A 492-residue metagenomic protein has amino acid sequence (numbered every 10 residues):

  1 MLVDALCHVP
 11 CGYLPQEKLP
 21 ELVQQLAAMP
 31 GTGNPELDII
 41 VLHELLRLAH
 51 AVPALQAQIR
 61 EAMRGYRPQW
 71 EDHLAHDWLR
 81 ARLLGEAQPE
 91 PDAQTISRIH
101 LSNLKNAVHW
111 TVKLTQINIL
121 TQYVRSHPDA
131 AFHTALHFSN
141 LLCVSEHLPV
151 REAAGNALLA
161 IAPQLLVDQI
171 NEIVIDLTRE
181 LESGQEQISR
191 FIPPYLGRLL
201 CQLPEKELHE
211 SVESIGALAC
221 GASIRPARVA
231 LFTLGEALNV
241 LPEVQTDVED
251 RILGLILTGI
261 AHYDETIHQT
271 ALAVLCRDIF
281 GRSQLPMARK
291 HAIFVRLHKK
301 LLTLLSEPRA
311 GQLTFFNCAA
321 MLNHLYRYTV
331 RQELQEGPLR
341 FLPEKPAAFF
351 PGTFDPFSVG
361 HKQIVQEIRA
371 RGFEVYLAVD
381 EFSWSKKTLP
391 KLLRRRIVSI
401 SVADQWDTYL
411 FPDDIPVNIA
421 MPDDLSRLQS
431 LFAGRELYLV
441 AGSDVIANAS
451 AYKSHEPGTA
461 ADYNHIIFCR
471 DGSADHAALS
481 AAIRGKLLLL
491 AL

Functional and structural regions predicted by a protein language model:
L2, P35-D38, Q56, H73-D77 (+5 more regions): Residue-level detector of extended alpha-helical repeat arrays and alpha-solenoid scaffolds
V3, V23, I39-H43, R60 (+8 more regions): Hydrophobic core positions within HEAT/HEAT-like alpha-solenoid repeats
A5, E21-Q25, I40, E44 (+13 more regions): Charge-rich, solvent-exposed alpha-helical interaction surfaces
A5-Y13, M29, E44-L55, Y66 (+6 more regions): Residue-level signature of the C-terminal ends
P15-V23, L55-R60, D92-R98, P128-L136 (+3 more regions): Core helices of alpha-solenoid repeat scaffolds
Q25-P30, A62-R67, I99-A107, H137-V144 (+3 more regions): Alpha-solenoid HEAT/Armadillo-like helical repeat scaffolds in large eukaryotic proteins
L84, W110, L114-I215, A222-R225 (+1 more regions): Extended amphipathic alpha-helical coiled-coil/heptad-repeat regions
P193, G197, V212, G216-G221 (+1 more regions): Nucleotidyltransferase catalytic core that binds NTPs
